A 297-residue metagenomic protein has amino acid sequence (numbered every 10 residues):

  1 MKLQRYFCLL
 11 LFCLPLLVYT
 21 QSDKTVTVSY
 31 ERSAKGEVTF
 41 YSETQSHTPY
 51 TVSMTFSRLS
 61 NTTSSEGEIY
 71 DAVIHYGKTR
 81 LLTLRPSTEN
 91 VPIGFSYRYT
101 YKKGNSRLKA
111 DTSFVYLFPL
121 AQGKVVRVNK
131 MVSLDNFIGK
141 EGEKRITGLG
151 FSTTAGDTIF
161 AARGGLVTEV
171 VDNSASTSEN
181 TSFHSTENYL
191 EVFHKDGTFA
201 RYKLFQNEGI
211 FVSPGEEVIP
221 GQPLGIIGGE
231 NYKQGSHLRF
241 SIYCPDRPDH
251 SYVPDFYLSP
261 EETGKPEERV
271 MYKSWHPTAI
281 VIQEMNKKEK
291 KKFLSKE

Functional and structural regions predicted by a protein language model:
M1-T25, S42: Bacterial Sec-dependent N-terminal signal peptides
A34, Q45-S64: Short acidic, flexible loop segments centered on an aromatic residue
V73-T186, V281-E297: Surface-exposed, glycine-biased beta-strand/turn segments
R85, D172, P223, G228-G229: Short, surface-exposed secondary-structure boundary micro-motifs
Y116, F211-I219, S241-E297: Acidic, glycine-rich catalytic/binding loops that coordinate metals and/or anionic ligands
G165-V167, G215-I227: A structural signal for short beta-strand/turn segments enriched in small hydrophobics and glycine
S174-N180, I227-R239: Active-site loop architecture of trypsin-fold serine endopeptidases
G197-G221: Short histidine-centered loop motifs in beta-beta connectors
